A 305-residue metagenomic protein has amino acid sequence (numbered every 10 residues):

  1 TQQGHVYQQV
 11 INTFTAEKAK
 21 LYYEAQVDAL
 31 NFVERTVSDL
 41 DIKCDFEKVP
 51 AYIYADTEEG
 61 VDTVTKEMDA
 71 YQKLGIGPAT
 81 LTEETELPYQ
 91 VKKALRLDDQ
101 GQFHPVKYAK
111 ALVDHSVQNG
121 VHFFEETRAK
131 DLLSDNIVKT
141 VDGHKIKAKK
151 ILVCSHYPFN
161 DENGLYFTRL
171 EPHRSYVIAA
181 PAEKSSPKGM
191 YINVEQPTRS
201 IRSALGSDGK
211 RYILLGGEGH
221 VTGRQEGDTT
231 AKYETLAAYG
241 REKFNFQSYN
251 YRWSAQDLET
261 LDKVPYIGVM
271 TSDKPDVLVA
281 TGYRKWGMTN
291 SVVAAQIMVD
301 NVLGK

Functional and structural regions predicted by a protein language model:
T1-E24: Glycine-rich active-site loop/strand segments that organize a redox cofactor
H5-N12, E34-A111: Flavin (FAD/FMN) cofactor-binding and adjacent substrate-gating region of FAD-dependent oxidoreductase domains
L21-R35, K66, T235: A non-catalytic, amphipathic alpha-helix used as a structural packing/dimerization or gating element in enzyme scaffolds
D62, D69-L74, K92-K150, C154: Helical element adjacent to the flavin cofactor pocket in flavoenzyme catalytic cores
A79-T82, H122-F124, N250-R252: General small-molecule cofactor/ligand-binding pocket signal
D131-A204: Flavin-dependent oxidoreductases
V194-G206, K210-Y212, E218, Y233: Glycine-rich, aromatic-lined ligand/substrate-binding cores of catalytic and carbohydrate-binding domains
Q196, V221-E226, T230-K305: C-terminal catalytic lobe of FAD-dependent flavoproteins
